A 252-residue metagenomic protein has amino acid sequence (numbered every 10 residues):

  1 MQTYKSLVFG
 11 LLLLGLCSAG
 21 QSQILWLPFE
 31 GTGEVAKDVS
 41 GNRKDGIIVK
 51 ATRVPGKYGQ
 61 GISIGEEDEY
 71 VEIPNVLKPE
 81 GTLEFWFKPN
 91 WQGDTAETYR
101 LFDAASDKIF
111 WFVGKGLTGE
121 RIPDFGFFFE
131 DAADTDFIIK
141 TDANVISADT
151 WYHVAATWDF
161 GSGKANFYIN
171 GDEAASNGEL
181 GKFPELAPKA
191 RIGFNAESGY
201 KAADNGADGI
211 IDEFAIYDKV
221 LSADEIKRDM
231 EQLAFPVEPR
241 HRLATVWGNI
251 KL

Functional and structural regions predicted by a protein language model:
Q2-E67, K227-L252: Extracytoplasmic low-complexity segments
G20, K78-P79, S147, A203 (+2 more regions): Extracytoplasmic/secreted proteins and extracellular or luminal domains
I24-G33, G81-W91, D204-E231: Extracellular, beta-strand-rich glycan-interacting domains
L25-P28, K37-E66, N75, E84-G93 (+1 more regions): Extracellular glycan-interaction surfaces
D38, I62, F102, F125 (+2 more regions): Bulky hydrophobic/aromatic "packing anchor" residues in well-ordered structure
G61, Y70, A96-L101, F110 (+1 more regions): Structural detector of coil-to-beta-strand junctions
R121-I122, N177-I210: Flexible glycan-contacting loops in extracellular carbohydrate-active proteins
